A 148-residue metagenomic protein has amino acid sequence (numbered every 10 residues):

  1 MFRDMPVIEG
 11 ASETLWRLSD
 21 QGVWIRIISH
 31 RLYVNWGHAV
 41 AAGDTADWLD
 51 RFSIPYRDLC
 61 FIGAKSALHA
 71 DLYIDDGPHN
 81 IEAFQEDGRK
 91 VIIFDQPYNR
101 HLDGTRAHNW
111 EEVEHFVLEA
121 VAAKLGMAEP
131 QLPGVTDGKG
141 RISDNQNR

Functional and structural regions predicted by a protein language model:
F2-V7, A11-A42: Substrate-recognition element of Asp-dependent hydrolases with the DxDx(T/V) motif
W16-D20, D50, Q85: Anion (oxyanion) recognition and catalysis
G22-V23, I54, R89: Short phosphate-binding/catalytic loops that engage adenosine nucleotides
R26-W36, A42-S66: A short, structured active-site edge motif that brings together acidic residues
L59-Q85: Conserved Lys-Pro-Asp/Glu-containing loop-to-beta segment of HAD-superfamily phosphomonoesterases, centered on
P78-R148: Asp-based, Mg2+/Mn2+-dependent phosphohydrolase catalytic module
